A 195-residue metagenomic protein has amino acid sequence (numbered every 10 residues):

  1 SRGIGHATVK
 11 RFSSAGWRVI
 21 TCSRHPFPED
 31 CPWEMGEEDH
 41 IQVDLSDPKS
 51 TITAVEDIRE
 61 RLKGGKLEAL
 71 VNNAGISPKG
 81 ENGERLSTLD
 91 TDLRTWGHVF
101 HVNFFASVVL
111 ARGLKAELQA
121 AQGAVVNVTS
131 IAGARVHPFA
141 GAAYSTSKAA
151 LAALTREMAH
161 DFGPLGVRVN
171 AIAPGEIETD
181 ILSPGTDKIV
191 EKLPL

Functional and structural regions predicted by a protein language model:
S1-I20: Canonical Rossmann dinucleotide-binding motif of NAD(H)/NADP(H)-dependent dehydrogenases/reductases, specifically
C31-M35, E84-L86, P164, A171-L195: A glycine/serine/threonine-rich, flexible loop-to-helix segment that serves as the NAD(P) cofactor-binding "lid"
E81-T88, D92-G97, I189-V190: Substrate-binding pocket helix/loop in short-chain dehydrogenase/reductase
L86, V136-S145, E157, G185: Active-site loop-to-helix junction immediately N-terminal to the catalytic Tyr of the SDR YXXXK motif in Rossmann-fold
A111, S147, T155: Active-site helix of classical SDR
A116, H160-D161: Alpha-helical segment proximal to the catalytic Tyr-Lys
S130: Residue(s) in the substrate-gating loop at a strand-loop-helix junction that position the organic substrate next
